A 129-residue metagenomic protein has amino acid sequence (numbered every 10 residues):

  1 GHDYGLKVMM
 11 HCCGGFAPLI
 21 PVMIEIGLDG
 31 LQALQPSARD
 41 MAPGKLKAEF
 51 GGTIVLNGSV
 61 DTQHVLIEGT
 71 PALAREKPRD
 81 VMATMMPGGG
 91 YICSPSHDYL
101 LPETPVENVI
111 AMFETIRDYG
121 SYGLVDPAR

Functional and structural regions predicted by a protein language model:
G1-R129: Active-site loop segments of alpha/beta catalytic cores
